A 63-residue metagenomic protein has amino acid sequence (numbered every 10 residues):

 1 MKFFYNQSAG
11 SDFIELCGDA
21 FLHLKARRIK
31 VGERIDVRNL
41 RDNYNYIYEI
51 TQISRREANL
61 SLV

Functional and structural regions predicted by a protein language model:
M1-V63: N-terminal positively charged helical leader segments and presequences
